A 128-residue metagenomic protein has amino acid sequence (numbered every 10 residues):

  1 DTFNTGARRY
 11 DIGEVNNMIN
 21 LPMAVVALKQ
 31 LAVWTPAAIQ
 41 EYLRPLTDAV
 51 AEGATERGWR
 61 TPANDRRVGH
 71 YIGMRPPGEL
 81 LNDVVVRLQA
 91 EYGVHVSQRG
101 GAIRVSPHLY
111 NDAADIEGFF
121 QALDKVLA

Functional and structural regions predicted by a protein language model:
D1-A128: Pyridoxal 5′-phosphate
